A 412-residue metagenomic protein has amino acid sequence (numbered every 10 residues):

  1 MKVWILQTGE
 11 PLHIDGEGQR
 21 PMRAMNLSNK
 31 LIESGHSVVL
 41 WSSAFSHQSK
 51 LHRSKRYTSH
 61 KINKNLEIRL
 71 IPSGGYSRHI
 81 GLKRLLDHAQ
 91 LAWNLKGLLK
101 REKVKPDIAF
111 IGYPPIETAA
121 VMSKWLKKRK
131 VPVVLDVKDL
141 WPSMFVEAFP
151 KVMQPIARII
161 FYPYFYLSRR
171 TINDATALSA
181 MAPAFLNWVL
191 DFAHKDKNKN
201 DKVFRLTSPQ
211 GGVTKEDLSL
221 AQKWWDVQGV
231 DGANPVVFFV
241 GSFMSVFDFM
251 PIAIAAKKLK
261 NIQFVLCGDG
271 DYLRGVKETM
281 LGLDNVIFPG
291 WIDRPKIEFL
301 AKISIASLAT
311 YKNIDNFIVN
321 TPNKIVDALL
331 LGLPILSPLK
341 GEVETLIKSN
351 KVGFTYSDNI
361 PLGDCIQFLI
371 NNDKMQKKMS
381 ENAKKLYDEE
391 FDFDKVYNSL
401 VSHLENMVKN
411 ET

Functional and structural regions predicted by a protein language model:
M1-H60, A177, P209, I254-K257: N-terminal subdomain of nucleotide-sugar transferases
W93, K100, E117-A120, K124-K128 (+1 more regions): Membrane-proximal helix-turn-helix segments that form the acceptor-binding/catalytic region of lipid-linked
F165-D201, Q210-V213, T345, L400: A short, active-site helix/loop in glycosyltransferases that binds the activated sugar's phosphate group
T176, A301-I318, L333: Acidic donor-binding loop of glycosyltransferase active sites
Q210, W225-F247, A253-A256, V265: Conserved donor-binding/catalytic core segment of Leloir-type glycosyltransferases
N234, R274-F299: Nucleotide-activated donor-binding/catalytic signature segment of Leloir-type glycosyltransferases, i.e., the conserved
S349-I360, F368-K374: Conserved acidic donor-binding segment of nucleotide-sugar-dependent glycosyltransferases
F368, M375-E390: A short, well-ordered alpha-helix in the C-terminal region of glycosyltransferases
